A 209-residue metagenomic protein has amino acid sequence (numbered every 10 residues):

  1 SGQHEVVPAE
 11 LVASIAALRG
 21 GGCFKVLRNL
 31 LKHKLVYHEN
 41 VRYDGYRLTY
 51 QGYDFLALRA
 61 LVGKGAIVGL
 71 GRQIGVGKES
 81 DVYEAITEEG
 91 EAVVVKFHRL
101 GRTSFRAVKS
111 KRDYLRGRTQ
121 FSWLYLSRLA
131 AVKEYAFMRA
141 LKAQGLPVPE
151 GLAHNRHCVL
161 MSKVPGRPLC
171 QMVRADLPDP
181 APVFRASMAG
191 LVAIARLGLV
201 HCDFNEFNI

Functional and structural regions predicted by a protein language model:
S1, R19-G22: Short alpha-helical segments that sit at the start of domains
G2-A16: Short acidic, hydrophobic short linear motifs in intrinsically disordered regions
G21-K25, K32-E39, Y50, D54-P168 (+1 more regions): Conserved ATP-binding subdomain of kinase catalytic cores across diverse folds
Y43-L48: Minor-groove-contacting beta-hairpin "wing" of winged helix-turn-helix DNA-binding domains
L169-P178: AlphaC helix of the protein kinase catalytic domain
D179-G190: Conserved alphaE helix
R196-E206: Catalytic-loop of the protein kinase fold
